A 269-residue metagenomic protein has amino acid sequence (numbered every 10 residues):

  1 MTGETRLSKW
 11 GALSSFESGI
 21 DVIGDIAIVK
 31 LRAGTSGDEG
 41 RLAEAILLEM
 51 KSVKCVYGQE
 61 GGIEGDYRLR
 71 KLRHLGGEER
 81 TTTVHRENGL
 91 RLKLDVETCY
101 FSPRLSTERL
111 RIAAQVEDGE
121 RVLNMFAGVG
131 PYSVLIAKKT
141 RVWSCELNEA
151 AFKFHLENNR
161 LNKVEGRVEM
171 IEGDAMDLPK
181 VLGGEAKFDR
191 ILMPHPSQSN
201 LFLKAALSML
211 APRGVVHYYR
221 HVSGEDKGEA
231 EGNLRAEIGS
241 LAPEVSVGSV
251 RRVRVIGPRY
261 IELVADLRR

Functional and structural regions predicted by a protein language model:
M1-R269: SAM-dependent transferase fold signal centered on methyltransferase-like domains, encompassing both Class I
